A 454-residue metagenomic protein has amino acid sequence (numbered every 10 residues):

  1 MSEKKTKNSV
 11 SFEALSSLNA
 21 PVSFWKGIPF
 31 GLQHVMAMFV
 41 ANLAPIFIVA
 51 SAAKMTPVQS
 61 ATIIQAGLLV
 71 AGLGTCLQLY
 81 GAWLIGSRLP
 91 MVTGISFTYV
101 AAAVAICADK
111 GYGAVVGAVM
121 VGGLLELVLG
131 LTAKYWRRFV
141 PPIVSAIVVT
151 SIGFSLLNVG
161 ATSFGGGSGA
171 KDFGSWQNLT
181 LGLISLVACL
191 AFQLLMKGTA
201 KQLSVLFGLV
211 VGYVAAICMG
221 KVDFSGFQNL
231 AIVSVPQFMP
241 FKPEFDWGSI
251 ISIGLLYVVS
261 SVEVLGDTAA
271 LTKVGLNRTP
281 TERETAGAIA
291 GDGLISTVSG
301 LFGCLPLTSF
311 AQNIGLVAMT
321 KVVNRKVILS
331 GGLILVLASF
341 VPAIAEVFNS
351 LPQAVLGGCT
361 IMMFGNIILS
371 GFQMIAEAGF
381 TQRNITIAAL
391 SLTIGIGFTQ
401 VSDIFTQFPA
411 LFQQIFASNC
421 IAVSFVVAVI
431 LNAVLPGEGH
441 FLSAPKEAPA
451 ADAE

Functional and structural regions predicted by a protein language model:
M1-F30, F224-Q237, K273-P280, E284 (+2 more regions): Intrinsically disordered, low-complexity non-transmembrane regions of multi-pass membrane transporters
S2-P90, T98-I106: N-terminal signal-anchor module of multipass membrane proteins
K4-F12, N42-I46, A50, S185-L195 (+6 more regions): Juxtamembrane interface elements at the cytosolic ends of transmembrane helices in multi-pass membrane proteins
F24-K26, A50-R88, G254-R325, A450: Membrane-embedded helical hairpins/re-entrant loop segments and their flanking transmembrane helices within multi-pass
W25-M38, N42, G174-L186, L203-S204 (+3 more regions): Hydrophobic, membrane-embedded alpha-helices of multi-pass small-molecule transporters
T62, L84-F97, R138-I147, A200-L206 (+4 more regions): Short, non-helical or kinked segments that cap or interrupt transmembrane helices
V104, Q193, N313-I328, L333-A338: Interfacial segments of multi-pass membrane proteins
I106-S225, G332-P445: Membrane-embedded alpha-helical modules
